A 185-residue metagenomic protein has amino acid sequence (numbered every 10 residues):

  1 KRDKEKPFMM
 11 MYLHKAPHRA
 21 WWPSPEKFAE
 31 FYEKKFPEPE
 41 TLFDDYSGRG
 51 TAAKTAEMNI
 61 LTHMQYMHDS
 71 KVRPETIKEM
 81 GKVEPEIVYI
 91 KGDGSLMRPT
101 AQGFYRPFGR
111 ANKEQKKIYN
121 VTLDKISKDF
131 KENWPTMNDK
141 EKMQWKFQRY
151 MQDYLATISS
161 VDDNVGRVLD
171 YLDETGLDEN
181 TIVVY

Functional and structural regions predicted by a protein language model:
R2-K6, M11-Y185: Active-site-proximal cap/lid insertion segments
